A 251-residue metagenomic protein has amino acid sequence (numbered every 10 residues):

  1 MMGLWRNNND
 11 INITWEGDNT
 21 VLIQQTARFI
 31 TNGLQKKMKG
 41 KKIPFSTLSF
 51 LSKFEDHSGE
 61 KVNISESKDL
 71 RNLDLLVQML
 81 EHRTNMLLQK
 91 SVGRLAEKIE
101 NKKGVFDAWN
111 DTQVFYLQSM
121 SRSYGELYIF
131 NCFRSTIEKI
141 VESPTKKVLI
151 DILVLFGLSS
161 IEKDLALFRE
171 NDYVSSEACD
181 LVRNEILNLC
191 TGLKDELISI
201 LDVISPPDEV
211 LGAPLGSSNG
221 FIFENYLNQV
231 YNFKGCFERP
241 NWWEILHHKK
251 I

Functional and structural regions predicted by a protein language model:
M1-I251: Flavin-dependent oxidoreductase catalytic core characteristic of acyl-CoA dehydrogenase/oxidase-like enzymes
